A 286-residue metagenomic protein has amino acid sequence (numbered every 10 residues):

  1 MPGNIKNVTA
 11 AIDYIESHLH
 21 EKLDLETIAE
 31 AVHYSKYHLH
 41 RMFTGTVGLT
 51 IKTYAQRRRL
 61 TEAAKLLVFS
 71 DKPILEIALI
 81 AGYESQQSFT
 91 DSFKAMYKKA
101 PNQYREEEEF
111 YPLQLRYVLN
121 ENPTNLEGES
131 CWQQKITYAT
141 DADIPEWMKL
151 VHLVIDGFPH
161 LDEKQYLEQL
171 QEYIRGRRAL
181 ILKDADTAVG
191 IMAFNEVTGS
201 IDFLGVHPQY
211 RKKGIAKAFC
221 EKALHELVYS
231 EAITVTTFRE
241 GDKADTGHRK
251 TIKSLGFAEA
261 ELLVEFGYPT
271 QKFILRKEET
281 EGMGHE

Functional and structural regions predicted by a protein language model:
D13, K22, E26, G45-I80 (+1 more regions): Terminal helix-turn-helix DNA-binding modules in bacterial transcription factors
R57, K212-H225, K250: Conserved acetyl-CoA-binding loop-helix of GNAT-fold acetyltransferases
Q87-S88, S92, K217, E240-E261: Conserved active-site alpha-helix within GNAT-family acetyltransferase domains
A100-E107, T236, K253-K272: Conserved catalytic-core motifs of GNAT/GCN5-like acyltransferases
Q133-K149: A short beta-loop-alpha structural element at the N-terminal edge of CoA-dependent acyl/N-acetyltransferase catalytic
F158-A185: Active-site rim helix/loop that mediates acceptor-substrate recognition in acyltransferases
L227-A244: Conserved GNAT acetyl-CoA-binding A-motif
